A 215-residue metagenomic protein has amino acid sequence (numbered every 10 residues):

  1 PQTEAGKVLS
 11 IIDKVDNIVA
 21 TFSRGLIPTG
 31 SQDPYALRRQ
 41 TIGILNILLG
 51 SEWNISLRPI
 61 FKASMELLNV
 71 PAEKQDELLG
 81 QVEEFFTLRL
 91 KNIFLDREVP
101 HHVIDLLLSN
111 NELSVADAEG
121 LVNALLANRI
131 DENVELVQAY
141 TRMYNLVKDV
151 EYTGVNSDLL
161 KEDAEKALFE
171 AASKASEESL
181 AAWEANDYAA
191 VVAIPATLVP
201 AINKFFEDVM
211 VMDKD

Functional and structural regions predicted by a protein language model:
P1-D215: Amphipathic alpha-helical "coupling" segments that flank catalytic cores
